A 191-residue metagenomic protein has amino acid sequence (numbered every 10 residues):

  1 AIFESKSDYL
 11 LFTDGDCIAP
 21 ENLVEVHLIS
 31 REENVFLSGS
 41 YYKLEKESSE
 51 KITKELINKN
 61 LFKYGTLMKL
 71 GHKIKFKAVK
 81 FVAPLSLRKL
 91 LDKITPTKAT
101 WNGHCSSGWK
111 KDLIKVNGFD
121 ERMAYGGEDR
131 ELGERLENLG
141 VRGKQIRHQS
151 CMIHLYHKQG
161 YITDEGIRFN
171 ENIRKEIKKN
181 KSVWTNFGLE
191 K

Functional and structural regions predicted by a protein language model:
A1-F3, G133-E134: Short, conserved alpha-helix that lines the donor NDP-sugar binding/gating region of sugar-transfer enzymes
K6-S7, H104-V116: Conserved nucleotide-sugar donor-binding and metal-coordinating catalytic region shared by glycosyltransferases
L10: Short aromatic/hydrophobic "clamp" motif used to bind/position activated sugar donors
D14-I18: The conserved acidic donor/metal-binding loop of glycosyltransferases
N22-L70: Conserved donor NDP-sugar-binding/catalytic core segment of glycosyltransferases
L44, I114, L139, I146-T163: Active-site donor/metal-binding and catalytic loop motifs of nucleotide-sugar-dependent glycosylation enzymes
I57-K98: Short, flexible, basic/aromatic active-site loop/helix in glycosyltransferases
Y125-E131: Acidic donor-binding loop at a coil-to-helix junction in glycosyltransferase catalytic cores that engages
